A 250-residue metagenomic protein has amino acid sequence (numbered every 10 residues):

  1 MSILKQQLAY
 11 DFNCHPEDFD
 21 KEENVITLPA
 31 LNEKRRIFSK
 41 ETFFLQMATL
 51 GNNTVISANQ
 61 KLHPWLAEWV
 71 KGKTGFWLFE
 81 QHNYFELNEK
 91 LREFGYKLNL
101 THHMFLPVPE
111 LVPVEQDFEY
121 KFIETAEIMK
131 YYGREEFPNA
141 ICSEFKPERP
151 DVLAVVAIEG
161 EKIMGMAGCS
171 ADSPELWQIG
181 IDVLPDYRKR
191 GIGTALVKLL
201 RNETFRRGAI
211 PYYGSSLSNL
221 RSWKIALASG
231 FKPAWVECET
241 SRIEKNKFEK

Functional and structural regions predicted by a protein language model:
S2-K130: Acyl-donor-binding surface of acyltransferase catalytic domains
T54-Q60, E175, T204-S216: Conserved GNAT acetyl-CoA-binding A-motif
I56, I179, K189-E203, K224 (+1 more regions): Conserved acetyl-CoA-binding loop-helix of GNAT-fold acetyltransferases
W65-V70, L176-Q178, R190-G191: A short, polar/proline- and glycine-enriched secondary-structure boundary/capping micro-motif
K97-L106, K232-K247: Conserved catalytic-core motifs of GNAT/GCN5-like acyltransferases
R134-V152: Active-site rim helix/loop that mediates acceptor-substrate recognition in acyltransferases
K146-L153, I158-L176, I181-L184: A conserved beta-strand-loop-helix scaffold within acyl/acetyltransferase catalytic domains
Y213-K224, K232, T240-E244: Conserved beta-strand-loop-alpha-helix junction that forms the acyl-donor binding cleft
